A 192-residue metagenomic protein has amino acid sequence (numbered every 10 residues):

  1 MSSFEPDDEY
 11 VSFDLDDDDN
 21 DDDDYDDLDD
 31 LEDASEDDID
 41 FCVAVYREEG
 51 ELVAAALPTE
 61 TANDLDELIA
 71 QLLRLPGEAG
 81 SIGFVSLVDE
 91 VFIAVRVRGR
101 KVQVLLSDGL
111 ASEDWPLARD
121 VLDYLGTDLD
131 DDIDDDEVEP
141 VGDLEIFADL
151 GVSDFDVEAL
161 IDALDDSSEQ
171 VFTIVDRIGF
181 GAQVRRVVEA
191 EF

Functional and structural regions predicted by a protein language model:
S2-F180, V188-F192: Hydrophobic alpha-helical segments that drive targeting, anchoring, or assembly
